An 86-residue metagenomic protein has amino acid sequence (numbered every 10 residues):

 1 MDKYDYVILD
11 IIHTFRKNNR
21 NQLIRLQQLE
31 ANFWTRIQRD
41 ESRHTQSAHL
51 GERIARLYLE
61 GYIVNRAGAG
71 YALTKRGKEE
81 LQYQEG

Functional and structural regions predicted by a protein language model:
M1-Q27: Short alpha-helical segments that sit at the start of domains
N19-H44: Short acidic, hydrophobic short linear motifs in intrinsically disordered regions
E41-L59: Short amphipathic alpha-helical interaction segments
Y58-A67: A short, conserved structural fragment
A69-K75: Minor-groove-contacting beta-hairpin "wing" of winged helix-turn-helix DNA-binding domains
K75-G86: Short, amphipathic alpha-helical interaction segments positioned at domain boundaries
